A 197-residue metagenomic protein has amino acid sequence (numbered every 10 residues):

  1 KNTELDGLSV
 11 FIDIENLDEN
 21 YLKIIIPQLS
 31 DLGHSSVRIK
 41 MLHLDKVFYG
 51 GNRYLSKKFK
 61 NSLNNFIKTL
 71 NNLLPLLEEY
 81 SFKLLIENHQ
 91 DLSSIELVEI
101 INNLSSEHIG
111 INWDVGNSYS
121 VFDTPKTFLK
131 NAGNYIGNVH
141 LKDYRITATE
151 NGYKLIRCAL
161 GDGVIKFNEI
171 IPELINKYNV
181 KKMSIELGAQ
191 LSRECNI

Functional and structural regions predicted by a protein language model:
K1, D13-L22, V47, N88-I95 (+3 more regions): Acidic-and-aromatic substrate-binding clefts and catalytic sites of carbohydrate-active enzymes
K1, F66-L70, I197: Well-ordered, non-membrane alpha-helical segments in soluble/globular domains
N2, I26-P27, L129: Leucine-rich repeat
D6-G110: Active-site acidic/histidine proton-transfer and metal-coordination neighborhood in alpha/beta enzyme cores
R53, L84, V115, K154-R157: A general structural-boundary detector
I86, W113-D114, K142, I185: Active-site flanking residues adjacent to catalytic metal/cofactor-binding acidic residues
S94-H108, Y119-I197: Histidine-acidic metal/acid-base catalytic patches
